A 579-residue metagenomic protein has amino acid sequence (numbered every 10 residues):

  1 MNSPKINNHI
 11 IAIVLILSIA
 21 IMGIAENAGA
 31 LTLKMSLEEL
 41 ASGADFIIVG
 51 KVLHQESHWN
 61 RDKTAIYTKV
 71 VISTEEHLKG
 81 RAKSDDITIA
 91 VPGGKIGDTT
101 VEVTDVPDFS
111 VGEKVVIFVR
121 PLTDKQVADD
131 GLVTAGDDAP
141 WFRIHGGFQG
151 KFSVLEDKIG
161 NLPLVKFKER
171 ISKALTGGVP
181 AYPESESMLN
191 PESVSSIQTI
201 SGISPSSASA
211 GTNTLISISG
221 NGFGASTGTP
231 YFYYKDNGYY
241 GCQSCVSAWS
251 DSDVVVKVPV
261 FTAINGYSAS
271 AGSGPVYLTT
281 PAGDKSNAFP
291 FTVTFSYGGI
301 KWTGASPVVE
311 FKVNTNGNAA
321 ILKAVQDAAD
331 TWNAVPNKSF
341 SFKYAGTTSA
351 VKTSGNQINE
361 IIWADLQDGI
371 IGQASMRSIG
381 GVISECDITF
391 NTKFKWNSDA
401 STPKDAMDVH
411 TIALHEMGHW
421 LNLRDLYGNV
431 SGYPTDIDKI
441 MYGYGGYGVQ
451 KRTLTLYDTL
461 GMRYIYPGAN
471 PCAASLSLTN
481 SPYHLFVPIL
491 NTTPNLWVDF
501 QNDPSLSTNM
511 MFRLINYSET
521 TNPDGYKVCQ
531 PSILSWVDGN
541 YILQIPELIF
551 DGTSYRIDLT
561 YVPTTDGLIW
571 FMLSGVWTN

Functional and structural regions predicted by a protein language model:
A12-G23: Bacterial N-terminal signal peptides
G23-I197: Transition segments tied to proteolytic processing and entry into folded domains
I48-K51, I72, I216-G220, V254-V256 (+1 more regions): A structural motif
H77, I96, L322-P434: Metzincin-family zinc-dependent endopeptidase catalytic domain
V179-I197, P281-I321, L366-V382, A469-P471: Disordered inhibitory propeptide/activation segment of secreted metzincin zinc metalloprotease zymogens, centered on
E186-Y231, G241-C245, Y267, S273 (+1 more regions): Beta-strand/beta-sandwich contexts
V256-S268: Short, hydrophobic beta-strand segments
N429-S475: Extracellular (secreted or membrane-anchored) zinc-dependent metallopeptidases, primarily metzincins but also closely
